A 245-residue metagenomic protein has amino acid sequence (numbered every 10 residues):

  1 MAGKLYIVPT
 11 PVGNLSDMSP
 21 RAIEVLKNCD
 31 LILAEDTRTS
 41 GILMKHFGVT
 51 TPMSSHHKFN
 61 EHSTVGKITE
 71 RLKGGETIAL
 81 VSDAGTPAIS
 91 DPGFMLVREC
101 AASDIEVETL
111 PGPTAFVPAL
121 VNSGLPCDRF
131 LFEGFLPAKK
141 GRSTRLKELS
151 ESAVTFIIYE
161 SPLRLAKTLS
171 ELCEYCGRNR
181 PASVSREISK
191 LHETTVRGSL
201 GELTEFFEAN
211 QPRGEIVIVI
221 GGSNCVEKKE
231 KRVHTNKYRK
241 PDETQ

Functional and structural regions predicted by a protein language model:
M1-K58: Glycine-rich, flexible N-terminal cofactor/catalytic loop recognition
A2, E76-T77, T155, Y159-Q245: A contiguous loop/helix-start segment that scaffolds small-molecule binding in enzyme catalytic cores
L26-I32, D104-V107, T155-F156: Short active-site oxyanion
R38-S40, G85-T86, A115, R164 (+1 more regions): Alpha-helix capping/helix-boundary segments
S55-H62, F135-P137: Conserved helicase motor
H57, V65-T114: Glycine/small-residue-rich loop that forms an oxyanion/phosphate-binding "nest" at active or ligand-binding sites
M95-S152: Class I SAM-dependent methyltransferase SAM-binding "motif I" and its flanking Rossmann-like core
